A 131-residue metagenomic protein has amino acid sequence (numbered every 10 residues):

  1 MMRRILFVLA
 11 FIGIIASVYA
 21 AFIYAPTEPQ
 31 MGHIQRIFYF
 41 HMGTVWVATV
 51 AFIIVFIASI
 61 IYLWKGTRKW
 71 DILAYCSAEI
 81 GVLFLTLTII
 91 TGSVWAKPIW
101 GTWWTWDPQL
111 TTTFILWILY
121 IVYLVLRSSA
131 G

Functional and structural regions predicted by a protein language model:
R3-P26, G32-H33, F40-W100, T105-G131: Hydrophobic cores of alpha-helical transmembrane segments in multi-pass integral membrane proteins
